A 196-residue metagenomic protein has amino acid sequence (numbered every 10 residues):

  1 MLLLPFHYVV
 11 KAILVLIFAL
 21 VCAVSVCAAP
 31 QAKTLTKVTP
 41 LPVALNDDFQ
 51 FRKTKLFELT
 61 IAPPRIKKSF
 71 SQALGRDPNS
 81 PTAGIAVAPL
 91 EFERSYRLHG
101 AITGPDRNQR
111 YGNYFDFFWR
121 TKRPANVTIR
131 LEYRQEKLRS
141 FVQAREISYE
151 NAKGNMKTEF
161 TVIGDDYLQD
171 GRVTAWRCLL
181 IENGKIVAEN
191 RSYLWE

Functional and structural regions predicted by a protein language model:
A12-A23: Bacterial N-terminal signal peptides
K33-V87, K122-A125: A eukaryote-biased signal for short, well-structured alpha-helical docking elements
T82-T121, K157-E159: Contiguous beta-strand segments within globular domains
N126-R134: Beta-strand-rich binding/interaction modules
S148-M156: Short proline/glycine- and polar residue-rich coil/turn motifs
N155-D165: Exposed aromatic-hydrophobic patches
R172-I186: Internal, hydrophobic beta-strand segments that form the core of beta-sheet-rich folds
I186-E196: Short beta-strand elements
